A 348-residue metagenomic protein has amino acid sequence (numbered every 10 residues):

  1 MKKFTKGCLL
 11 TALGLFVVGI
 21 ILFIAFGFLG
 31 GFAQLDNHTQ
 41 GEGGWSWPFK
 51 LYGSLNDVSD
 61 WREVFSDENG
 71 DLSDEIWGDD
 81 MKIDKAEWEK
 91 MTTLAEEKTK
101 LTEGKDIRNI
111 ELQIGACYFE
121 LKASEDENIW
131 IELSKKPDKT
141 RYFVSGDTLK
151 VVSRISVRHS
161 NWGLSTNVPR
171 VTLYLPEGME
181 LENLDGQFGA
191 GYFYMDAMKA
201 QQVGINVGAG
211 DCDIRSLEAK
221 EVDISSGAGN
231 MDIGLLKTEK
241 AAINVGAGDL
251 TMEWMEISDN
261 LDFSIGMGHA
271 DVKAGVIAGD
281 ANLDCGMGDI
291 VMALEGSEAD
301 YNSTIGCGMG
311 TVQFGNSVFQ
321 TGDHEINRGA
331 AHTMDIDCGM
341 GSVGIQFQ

Functional and structural regions predicted by a protein language model:
M1-V18: N-terminal Sec-pathway targeting helices
V17-F28: Hydrophobic membrane-targeting alpha-helices
F26-R154, L164-Q187, Y192-G204, D211-R215 (+3 more regions): Short linear S-[DN]-x-LW-Φ motif typified by the pepsin-like aspartic protease active-site region
R154-S156, W162-S165, S216, E221-V222 (+1 more regions): Short, surface-exposed interaction patches in beta-rich subdomains that mediate adhesion/assembly near membranes
G191, G210, G229, G248: Conserved Rossmann-like nucleotide-cofactor binding loop
